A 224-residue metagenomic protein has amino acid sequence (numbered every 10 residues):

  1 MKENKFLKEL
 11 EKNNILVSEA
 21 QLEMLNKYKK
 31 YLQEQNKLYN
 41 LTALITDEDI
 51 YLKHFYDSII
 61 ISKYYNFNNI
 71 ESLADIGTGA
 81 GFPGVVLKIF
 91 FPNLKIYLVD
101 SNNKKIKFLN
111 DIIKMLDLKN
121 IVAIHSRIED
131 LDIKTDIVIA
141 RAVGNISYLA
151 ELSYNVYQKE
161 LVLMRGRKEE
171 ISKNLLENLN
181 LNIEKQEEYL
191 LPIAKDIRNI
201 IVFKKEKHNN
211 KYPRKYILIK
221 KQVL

Functional and structural regions predicted by a protein language model:
K2-N68, A74, K104-I121, K220: Class I SAM-dependent transferase core
E9, L22, F90, L175-L179: Alpha-helical structural signal in soluble globular domains
L32, L87, F203: Residue-level signal for inorganic ion chemistry
Y64-N66, V86-P92, L131: Alpha-helix C-terminal capping segments
A74-I76, I137: Conserved beta-strand elements of the Class I
G77-A80, N103: Short, glycine/charge-rich beta-strand/loop segments that flank catalytic centers and engage negatively charged groups
A80-N93, E151: Conserved SAM-binding loop of SAM-dependent methyltransferases across substrates and taxa, primarily the Class I
N93-Y97, S101-L224: S-adenosylmethionine
